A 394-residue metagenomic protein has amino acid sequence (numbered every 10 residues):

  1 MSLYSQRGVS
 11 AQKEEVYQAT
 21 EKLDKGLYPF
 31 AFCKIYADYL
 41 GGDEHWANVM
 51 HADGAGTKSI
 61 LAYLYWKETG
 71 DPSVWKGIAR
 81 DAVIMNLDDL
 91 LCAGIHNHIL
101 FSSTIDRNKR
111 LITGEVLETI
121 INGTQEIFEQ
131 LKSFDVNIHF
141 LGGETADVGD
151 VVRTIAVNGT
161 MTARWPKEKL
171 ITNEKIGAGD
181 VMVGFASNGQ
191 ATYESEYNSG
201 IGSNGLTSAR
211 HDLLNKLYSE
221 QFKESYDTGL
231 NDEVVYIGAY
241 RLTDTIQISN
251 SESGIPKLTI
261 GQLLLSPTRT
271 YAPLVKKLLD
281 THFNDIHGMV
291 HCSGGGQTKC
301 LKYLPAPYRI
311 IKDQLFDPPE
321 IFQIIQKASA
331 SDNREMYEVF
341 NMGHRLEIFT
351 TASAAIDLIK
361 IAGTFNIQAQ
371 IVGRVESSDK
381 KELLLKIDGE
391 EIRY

Functional and structural regions predicted by a protein language model:
M1-Y394: Helix-biased detector of long, well-ordered alpha-helical tracts
